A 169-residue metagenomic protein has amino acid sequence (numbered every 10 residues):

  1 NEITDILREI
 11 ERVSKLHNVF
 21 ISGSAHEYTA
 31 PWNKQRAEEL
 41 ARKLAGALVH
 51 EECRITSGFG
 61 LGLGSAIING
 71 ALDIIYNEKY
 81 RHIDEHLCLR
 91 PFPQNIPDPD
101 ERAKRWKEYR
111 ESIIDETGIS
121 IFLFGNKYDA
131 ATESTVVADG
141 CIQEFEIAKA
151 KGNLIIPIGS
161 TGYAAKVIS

Functional and structural regions predicted by a protein language model:
N1-D5, E27-S169: Acidic/glycine-enriched connector segments
E9-N18, L44-L48: Glycine-rich phosphate/diphosphate-binding loops that line cofactor/substrate pockets in enzymes
L16-H26: Short, hydrophobic/glycine-enriched beta-strand segments
